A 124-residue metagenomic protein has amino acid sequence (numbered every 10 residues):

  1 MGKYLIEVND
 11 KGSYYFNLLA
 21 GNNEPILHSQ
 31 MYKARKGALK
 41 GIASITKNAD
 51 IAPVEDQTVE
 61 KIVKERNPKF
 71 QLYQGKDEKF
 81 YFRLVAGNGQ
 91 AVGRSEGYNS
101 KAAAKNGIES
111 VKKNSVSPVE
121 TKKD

Functional and structural regions predicted by a protein language model:
M1-Y4, D10, K47-D77, P118-D124: Intrinsic disorder/low-complexity detector
K3-E7, S13-Y32, G41-I45, K69-G75 (+2 more regions): A structural feature that tracks compact, well-ordered secondary-structure segments with a strong bias toward
Y32-R35, L39, A49-A52: Acidic, aromatic-enriched beta-alpha/helix-loop junctions
A34-G37, Q57-K61, S100-K105, D124: Short amphipathic alpha-helical linker/capping segments at the junctions of internal repeats and modular domains
K101-A102, K112, V116-D124: Long terminal segments
